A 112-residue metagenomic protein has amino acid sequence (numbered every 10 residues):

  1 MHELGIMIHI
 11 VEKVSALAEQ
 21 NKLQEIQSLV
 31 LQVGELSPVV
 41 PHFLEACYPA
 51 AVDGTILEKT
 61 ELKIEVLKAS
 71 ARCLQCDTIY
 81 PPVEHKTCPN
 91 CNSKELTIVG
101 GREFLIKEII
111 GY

Functional and structural regions predicted by a protein language model:
M1-E58, K63: Long, charged N-terminal interaction/targeting segments
L17-N21, N90-T97: Short aromatic-glycine motifs in intrinsically disordered, low-complexity regions
E58-I64, R72-I79: Short, intrinsically disordered, charge-biased short linear motifs at domain edges
L67-A69, E84, R102: Short metal-coordination and nucleic-acid-contact micro-motifs, chiefly zinc-binding Cys/His arrays
R72-C73, C88-C91: Short cysteine-rich clusters marking metal-coordination/redox-active sites
I79-P81, L96-T97: Short functional micro-motifs and their immediate structural scaffolds
P81, H85-P89: Compact Cys/His-rich metal-coordination microdomains
N92-Y112: Short microdomains enriched in Cys/His and/or Lys/Arg
